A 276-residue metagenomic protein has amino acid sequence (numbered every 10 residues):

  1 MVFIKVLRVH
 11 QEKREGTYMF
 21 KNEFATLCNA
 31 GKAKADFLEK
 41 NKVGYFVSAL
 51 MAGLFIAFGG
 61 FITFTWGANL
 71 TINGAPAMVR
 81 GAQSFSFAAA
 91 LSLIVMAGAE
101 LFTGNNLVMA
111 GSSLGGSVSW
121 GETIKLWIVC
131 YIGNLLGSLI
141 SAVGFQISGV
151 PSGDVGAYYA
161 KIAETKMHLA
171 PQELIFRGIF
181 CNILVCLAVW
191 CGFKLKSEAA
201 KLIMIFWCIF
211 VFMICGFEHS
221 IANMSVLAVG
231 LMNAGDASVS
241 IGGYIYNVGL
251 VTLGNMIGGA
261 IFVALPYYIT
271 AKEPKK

Functional and structural regions predicted by a protein language model:
M1-Y18: Short, Lys/Arg-enriched N-terminal segments with co-localized hydrophobic residues within the first ~10-30 amino acids
G16-K276: Alpha-helical transmembrane segments and their helix-helix packing motifs
